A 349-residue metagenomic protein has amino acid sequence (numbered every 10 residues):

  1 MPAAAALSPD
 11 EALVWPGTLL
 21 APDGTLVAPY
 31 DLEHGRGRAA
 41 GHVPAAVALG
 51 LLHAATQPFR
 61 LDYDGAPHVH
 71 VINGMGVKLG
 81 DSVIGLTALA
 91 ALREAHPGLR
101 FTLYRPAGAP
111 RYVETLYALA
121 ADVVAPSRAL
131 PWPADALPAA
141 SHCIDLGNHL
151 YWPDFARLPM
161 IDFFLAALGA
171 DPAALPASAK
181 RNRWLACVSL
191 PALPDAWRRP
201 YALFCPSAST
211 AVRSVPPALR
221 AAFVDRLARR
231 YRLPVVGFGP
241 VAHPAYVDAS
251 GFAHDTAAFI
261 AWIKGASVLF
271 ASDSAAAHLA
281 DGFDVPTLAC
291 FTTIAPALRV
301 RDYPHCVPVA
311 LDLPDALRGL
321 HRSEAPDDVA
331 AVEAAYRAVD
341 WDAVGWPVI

Functional and structural regions predicted by a protein language model:
M1-I349: Catalytic machinery of carbohydrate-active enzymes, primarily nucleotide-sugar-dependent glycosyltransferases
